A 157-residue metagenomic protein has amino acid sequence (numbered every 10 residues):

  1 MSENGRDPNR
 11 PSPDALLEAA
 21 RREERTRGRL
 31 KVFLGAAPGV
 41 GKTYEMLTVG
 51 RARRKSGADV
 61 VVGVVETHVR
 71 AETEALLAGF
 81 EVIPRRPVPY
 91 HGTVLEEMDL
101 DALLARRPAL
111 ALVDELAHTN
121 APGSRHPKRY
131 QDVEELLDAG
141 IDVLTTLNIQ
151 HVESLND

Functional and structural regions predicted by a protein language model:
M1-F33: Extreme N-terminal, non-catalytic leader segments that precede Walker-type/kinase nucleotide-binding cores
S12, L95, R125-K128: Short secondary-structure boundary/capping elements
R29-A105: Conserved P-loop
R29-K31, A139-I141, N148-V152: ASCE RecA-like P-loop NTPase motor cores that couple ATP hydrolysis to mechanical translocation on nucleic acids
G50, L100, Y130-L137: Short amphipathic alpha-helical segments and helix-helix/interface helices
D59, R107-L110, L136-T145: Loop/turn-to-beta-strand initiation segments
E115-Y130, N148-I149, E153-D157: Conserved ATPase-coupling elements of RecA-like P-loop NTPase cores
